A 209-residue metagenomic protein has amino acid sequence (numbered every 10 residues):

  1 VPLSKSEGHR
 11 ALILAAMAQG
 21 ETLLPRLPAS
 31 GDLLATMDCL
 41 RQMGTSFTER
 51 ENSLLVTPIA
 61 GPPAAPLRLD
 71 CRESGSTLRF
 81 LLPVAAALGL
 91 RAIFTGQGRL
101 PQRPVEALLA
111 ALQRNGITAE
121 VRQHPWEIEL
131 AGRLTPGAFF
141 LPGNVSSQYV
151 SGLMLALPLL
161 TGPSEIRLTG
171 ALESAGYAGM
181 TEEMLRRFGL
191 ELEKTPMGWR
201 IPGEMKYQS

Functional and structural regions predicted by a protein language model:
V1-S209: Structural preference for solvent-exposed beta-strand-turn elements and adjacent flexible terminal/loop segments within
